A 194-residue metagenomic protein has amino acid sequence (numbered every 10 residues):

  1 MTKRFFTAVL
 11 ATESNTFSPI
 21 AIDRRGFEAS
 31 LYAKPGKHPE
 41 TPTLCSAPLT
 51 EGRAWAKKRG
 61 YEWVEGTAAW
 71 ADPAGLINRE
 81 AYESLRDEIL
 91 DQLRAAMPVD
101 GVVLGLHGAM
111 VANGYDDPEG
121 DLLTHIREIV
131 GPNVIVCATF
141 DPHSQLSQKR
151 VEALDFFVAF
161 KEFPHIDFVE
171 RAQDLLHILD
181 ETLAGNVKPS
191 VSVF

Functional and structural regions predicted by a protein language model:
M1-K58: N-terminal amphipathic/basic leader segments beginning at the initiator methionine
F6, L10-E13, R79-R86, R94-V187: Active-site histidine-anchored catalytic micro-motif
E51, S84-I89: Well-ordered alpha-helical segments embedded in enzymatic catalytic cores
A56-Y61, I77: Glycine/alanine-rich phosphate-binding loops at beta-alpha junctions
E62-V64, F156: Conserved beta-strand segments of alpha/beta enzyme cores
E65-R86: Charged, often glycine-rich, active-site loop that binds/positions anionic groups
A68-P73, L104-L106, S144, V193-F194: Short, glycine/charge-rich beta-strand/loop segments that flank catalytic centers and engage negatively charged groups
N186-F194: Flexible, glycine/charged-enriched surface loops at secondary-structure junctions
